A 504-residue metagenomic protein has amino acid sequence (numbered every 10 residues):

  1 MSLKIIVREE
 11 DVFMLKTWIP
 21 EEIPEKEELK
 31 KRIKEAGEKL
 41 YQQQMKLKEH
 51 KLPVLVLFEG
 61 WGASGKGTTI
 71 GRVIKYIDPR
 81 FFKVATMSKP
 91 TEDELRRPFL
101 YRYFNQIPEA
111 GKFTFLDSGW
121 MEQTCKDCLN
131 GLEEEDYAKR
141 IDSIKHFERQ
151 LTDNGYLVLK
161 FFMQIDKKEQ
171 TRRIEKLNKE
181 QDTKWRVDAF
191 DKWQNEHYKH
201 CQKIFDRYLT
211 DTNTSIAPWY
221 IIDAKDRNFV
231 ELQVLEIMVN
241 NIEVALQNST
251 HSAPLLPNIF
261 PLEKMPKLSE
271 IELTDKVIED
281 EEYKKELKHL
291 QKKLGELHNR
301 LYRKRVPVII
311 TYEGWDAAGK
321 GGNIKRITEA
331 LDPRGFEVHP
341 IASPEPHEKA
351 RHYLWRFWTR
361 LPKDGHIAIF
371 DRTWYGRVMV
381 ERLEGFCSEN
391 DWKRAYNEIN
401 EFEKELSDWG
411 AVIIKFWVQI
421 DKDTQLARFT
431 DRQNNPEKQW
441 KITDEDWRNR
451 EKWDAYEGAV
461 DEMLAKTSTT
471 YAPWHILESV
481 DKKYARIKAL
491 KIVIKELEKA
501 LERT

Functional and structural regions predicted by a protein language model:
S2-T504: Glycine-rich phosphate-binding loop of ATP-dependent small-molecule kinases
